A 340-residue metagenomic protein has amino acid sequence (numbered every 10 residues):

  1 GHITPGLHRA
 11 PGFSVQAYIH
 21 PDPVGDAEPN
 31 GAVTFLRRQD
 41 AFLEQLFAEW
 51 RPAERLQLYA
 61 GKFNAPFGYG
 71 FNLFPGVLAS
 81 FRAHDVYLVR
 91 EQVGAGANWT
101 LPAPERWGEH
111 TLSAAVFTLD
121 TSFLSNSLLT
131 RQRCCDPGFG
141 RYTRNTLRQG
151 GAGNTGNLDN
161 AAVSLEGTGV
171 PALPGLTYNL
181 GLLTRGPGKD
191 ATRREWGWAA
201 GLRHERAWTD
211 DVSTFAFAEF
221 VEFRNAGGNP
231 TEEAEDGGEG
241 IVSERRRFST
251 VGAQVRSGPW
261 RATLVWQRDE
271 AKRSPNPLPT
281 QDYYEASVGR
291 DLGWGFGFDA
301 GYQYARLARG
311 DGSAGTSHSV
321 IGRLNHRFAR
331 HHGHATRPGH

Functional and structural regions predicted by a protein language model:
G1, Q39-E44, V89-A95, N157-A161 (+4 more regions): Residues that define the transmembrane beta-barrel architecture of outer-membrane proteins
H2-S122: Outer membrane beta-barrel
I3-P11, I19, E49-R51, W99-L101 (+7 more regions): Residue-level signature of outer-membrane beta-barrel architecture
L7-F13, E109-T111, G156-L278, D282-Y283: Detector for outer-membrane/organellar transmembrane beta-barrel domains, recognizing the amphipathic beta-strand
V15-A17, L58-A60, A97, L112-V116 (+8 more regions): Membrane-embedded beta-strand positions of outer-membrane beta-barrel proteins
H20-G31, A65-Y69, F74, L78-R82 (+9 more regions): Sequence/structural signature of outer-membrane beta-barrel proteins
F81-G175: Aromatic- and glycine-enriched pocket-lining scaffold segments that form the walls of small-molecule binding clefts
A314-H340: Outer-membrane beta-barrel "beta-signal"
